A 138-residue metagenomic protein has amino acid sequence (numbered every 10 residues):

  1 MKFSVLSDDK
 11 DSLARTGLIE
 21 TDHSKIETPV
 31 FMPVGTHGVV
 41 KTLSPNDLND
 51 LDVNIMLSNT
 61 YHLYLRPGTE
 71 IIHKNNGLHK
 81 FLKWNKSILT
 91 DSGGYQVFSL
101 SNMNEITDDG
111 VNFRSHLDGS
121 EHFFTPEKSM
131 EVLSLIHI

Functional and structural regions predicted by a protein language model:
M1-F31, G77, F98-N102, D118-E121: N-terminal amphipathic alpha-helix/helix-capping segment at the start of soluble metabolic enzymes
S24, M56, D91, L133: Conserved, mostly hydrophobic/aromatic
I26-E27, V34-V40: Residues that scaffold, gate, or flank divalent-cation-dependent active/transport sites
P33-H37, Y61, G93-Y95: Active-site beta-loop-alpha junctions enriched in small/polar residues
V39-D50, F124-E131: Short, acidic/polar
P45-D47, R66-L78, N102-E105: Glycine-rich loop at the start of a catalytic domain that most often binds anionic cofactors/ligands
L78-E127: A gly/proline- and charged-residue-enriched helix-loop-helix capping module
I136-I138: Conserved small/polar residues in nucleotide/adenosyl-binding loops
